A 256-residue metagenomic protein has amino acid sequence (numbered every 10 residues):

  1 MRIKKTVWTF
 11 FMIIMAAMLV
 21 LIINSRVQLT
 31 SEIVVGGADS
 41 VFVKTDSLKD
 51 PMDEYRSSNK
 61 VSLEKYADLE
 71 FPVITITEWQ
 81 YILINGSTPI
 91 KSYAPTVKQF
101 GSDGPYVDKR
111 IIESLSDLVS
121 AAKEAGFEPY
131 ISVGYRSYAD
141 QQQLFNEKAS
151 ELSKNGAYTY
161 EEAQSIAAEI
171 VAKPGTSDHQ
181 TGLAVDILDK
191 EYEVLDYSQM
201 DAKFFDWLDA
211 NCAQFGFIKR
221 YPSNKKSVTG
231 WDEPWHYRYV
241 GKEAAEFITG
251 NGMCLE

Functional and structural regions predicted by a protein language model:
R2-E256: Extracytoplasmic cell-surface/polysaccharide-interacting catalytic and binding patches
